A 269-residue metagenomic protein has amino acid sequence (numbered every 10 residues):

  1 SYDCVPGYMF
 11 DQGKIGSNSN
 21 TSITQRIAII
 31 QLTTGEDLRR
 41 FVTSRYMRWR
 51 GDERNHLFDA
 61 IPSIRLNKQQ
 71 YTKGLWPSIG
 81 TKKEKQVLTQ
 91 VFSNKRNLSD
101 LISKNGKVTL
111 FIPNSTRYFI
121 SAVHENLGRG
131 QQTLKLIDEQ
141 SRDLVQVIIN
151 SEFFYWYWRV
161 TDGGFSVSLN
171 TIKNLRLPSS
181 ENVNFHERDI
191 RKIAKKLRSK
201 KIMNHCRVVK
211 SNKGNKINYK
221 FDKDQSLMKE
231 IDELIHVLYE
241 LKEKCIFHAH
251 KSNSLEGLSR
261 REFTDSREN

Functional and structural regions predicted by a protein language model:
S1-C4, F10, T24-I27, R129 (+5 more regions): Generic recognition of stable, solvent-exposed alpha-helical segments in well-folded globular domains
S1-I102, R129: Signature of N6-adenine DNA methyltransferases within the class I
Y8-K14, Q25, V42-T43, E125-K135 (+2 more regions): Glycine- and acidic
I27-Q31, F111, T133, N174 (+1 more regions): Conserved hydrophobic/aromatic beta-strand scaffold that supports enzyme active sites
T34-E36, N114-T116, D138, R176-E181 (+1 more regions): Short, flexible loop/turn elements at secondary-structure junctions
F58-L66, Q70-S93, E181-N269: Non-catalytic DNA-recognition/assembly elements of restriction-modification systems
W76-L144, I148: Segments forming glycine/polar-rich beta-alpha architectures that bind adenosine-containing cofactors
L134-N174, E181-S199: Basic, amphipathic alpha-helical recognition segments used for DNA target recognition
